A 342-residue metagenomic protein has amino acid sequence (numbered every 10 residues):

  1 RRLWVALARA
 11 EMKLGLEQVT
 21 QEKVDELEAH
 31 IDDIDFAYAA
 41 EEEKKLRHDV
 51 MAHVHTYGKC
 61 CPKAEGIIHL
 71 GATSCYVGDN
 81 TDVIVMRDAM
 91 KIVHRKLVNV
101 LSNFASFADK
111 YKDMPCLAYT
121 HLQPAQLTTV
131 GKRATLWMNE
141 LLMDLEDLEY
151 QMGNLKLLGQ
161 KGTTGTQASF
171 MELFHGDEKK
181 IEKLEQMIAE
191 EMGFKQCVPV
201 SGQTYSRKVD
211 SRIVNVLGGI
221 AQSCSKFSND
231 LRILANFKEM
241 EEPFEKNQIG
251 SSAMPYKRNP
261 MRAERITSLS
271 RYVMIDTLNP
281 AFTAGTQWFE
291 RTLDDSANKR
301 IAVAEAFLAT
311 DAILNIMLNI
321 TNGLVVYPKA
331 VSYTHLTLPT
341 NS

Functional and structural regions predicted by a protein language model:
R1-A168, G176-A189, G250-S251, M261-R265: A helix-coil-helix interface module used to build multimeric assemblies and to scaffold catalytic/cofactor sites
A6-A10, T56, C60, N103 (+12 more regions): Generic, well-ordered alpha-helical scaffold segments in large soluble proteins
F36-R47, L127, S169-E178, P199-S206 (+8 more regions): Hydrophobic alpha-helical scaffolding
R87-V98, A105, G131, T135-M138 (+8 more regions): Short amphipathic alpha-helical segments with heptad-repeat character
D144, Q203-R291, D295: Glycine-rich anion/phosphate-binding loop at the beta-strand->alpha-helix junction
I181-Q203: Active-site-adjacent "gating/activation" loops or surface patches in catalytic cores
Y272-Y333: Long, amphipathic alpha-helical stalk/connector segments used for oligomerization, subunit docking, or mechanical
T334-T340: Conserved small/polar residues in nucleotide/adenosyl-binding loops
